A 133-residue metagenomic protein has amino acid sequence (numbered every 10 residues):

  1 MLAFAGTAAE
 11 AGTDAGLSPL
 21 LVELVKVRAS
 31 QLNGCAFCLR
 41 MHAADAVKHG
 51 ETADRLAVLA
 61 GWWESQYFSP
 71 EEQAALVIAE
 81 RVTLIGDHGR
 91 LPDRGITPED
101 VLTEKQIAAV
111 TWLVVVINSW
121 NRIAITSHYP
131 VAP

Functional and structural regions predicted by a protein language model:
M1-P133: Hydrophobic alpha-helical segments
